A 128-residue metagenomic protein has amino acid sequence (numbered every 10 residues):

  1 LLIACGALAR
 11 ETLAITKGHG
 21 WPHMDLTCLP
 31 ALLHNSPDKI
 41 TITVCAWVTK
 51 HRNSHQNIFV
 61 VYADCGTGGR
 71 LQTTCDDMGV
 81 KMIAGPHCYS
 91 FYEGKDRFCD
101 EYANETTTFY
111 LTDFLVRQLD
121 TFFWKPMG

Functional and structural regions predicted by a protein language model:
L1-G20: N-terminal basic/disordered segments at the start of proteins
P22-I40: A short beta-strand-loop structural module common to alpha/beta enzyme folds
P37-K50: Glycine-rich, highly charged phosphate/nucleotide-binding loops
H51-Q56: Glycine-rich phosphate-binding loop signature in dinucleotide/nucleotide-binding domains
N57-Y62: Short glycine-rich phosphate-binding loop at a beta-alpha junction
A63-G68: Short, structured protein-protein interaction patches enriched in aromatics and acidic/basic residues, typified by
G69-F123: Long, charge-dense
W124-G128: Short, intrinsically disordered, charge-balanced linker/junction segments flanking boundaries in proteins
